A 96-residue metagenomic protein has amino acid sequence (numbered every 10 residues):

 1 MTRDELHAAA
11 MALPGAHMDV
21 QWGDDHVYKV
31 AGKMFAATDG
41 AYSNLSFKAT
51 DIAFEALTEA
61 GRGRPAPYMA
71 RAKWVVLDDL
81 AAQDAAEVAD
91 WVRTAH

Functional and structural regions predicted by a protein language model:
M1-H96: Charge-dense, helix-prone N-terminal extensions
